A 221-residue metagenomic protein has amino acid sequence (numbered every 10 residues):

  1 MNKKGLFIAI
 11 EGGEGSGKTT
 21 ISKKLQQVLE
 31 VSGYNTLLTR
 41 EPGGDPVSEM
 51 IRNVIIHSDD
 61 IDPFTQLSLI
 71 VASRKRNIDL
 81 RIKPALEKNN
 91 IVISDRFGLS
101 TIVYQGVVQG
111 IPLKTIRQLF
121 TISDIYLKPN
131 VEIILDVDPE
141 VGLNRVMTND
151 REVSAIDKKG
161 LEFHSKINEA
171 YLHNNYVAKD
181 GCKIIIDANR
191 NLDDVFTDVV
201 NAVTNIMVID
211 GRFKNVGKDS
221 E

Functional and structural regions predicted by a protein language model:
M1-F7: Extreme N-terminal, non-catalytic leader segments that precede Walker-type/kinase nucleotide-binding cores
I10: Hydrophobic anchor at the beta1->P-loop junction of P-loop NTPases
G13: P-loop (Walker A) phosphate-binding loop of NTP-binding proteins
K18: Conserved lysine of the Walker
I21: Hydrophobic positions on the alpha1 helix immediately C-terminal to the Walker A/P-loop
K24-Q26, E140-E221: NTP-dependent small-molecule kinase module
V28, S32-D124: ATP-dependent small-molecule kinase phosphotransfer cores that center on conserved nucleotide phosphate-binding segments
T101-E169: A glycine- and Lys/Arg-enriched "phosphate-lid" helix/loop adjacent to the NTP-binding pocket of small-molecule kinases
